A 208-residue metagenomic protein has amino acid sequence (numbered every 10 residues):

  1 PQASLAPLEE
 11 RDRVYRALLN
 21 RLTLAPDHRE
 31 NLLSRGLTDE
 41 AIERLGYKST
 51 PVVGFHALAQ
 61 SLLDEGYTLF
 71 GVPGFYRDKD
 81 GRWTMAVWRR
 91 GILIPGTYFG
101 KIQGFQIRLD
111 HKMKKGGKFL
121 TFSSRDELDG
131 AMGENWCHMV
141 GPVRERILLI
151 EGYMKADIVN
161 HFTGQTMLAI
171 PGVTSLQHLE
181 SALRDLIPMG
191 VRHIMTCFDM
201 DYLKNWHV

Functional and structural regions predicted by a protein language model:
P1-A6, E10-R11, F55-R192: Phosphate-handling DNA/RNA-contact segment within nucleic-acid enzymes
P1-N31: Conserved active-site segments centered on acidic
P26-G36, E43-Y47, G71-K79, W83 (+1 more regions): Short coil/turn segments at secondary-structure boundaries
L32, A156, K204-V208: Short, highly selective alpha-helical patches that border small-molecule cofactor pockets in redox/cofactor-processing
L32, G100, T196: A residue-level signal for conserved active-site and pocket-lining positions in enzyme catalytic cores
R35-S49, G164-S175: Short, well-structured beta-strand/strand-turn elements
L149, V191-H207: Acidic beta-strand-to-loop metal/phosphate-binding motif
